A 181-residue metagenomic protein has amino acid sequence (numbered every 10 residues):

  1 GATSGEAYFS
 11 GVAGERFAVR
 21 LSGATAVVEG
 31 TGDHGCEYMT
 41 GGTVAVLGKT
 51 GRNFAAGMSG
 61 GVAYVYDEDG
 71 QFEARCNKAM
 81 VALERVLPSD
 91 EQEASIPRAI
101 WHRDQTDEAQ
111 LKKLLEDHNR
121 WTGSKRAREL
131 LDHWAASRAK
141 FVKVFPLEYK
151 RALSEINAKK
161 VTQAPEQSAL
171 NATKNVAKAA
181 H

Functional and structural regions predicted by a protein language model:
G1-H181: Long, distal/terminal scaffolding or interaction modules with repetitive or compositionally biased sequence
